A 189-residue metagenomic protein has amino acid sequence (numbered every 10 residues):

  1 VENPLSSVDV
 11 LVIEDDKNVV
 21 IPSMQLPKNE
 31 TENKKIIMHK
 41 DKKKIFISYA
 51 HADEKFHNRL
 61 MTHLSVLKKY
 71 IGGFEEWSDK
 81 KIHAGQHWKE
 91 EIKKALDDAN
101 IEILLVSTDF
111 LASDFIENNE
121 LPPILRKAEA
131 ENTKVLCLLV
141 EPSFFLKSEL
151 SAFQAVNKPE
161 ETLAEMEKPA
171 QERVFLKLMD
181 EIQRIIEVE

Functional and structural regions predicted by a protein language model:
V1-V20: Charged interaction/catalytic cores of defense and host-pathogen modules
E14-L105, I124-K134, V140-E141, P169-E189: Conserved N-terminal substructure of TIR/SEFIR domains
H57-R59, D114-E117, S148: A short acidic (Asp/Glu
W77-K80, N157-E167: Inter-lobe coupling/hinge region of RecA-like P-loop helicase motors
T108-A130: Conserved TIR/SEFIR loop-to-helix hotspot centered on a Trp-containing motif with a nearby acidic residue
T108-D109, L138-L146: Short beta-alpha junction loops
L111, F145, T162-A170: Short, polar/flexible loop-turn hinges at active-site or ligand-entry regions and domain interfaces
S143-N157: Glycine-rich, charge-decorated loop segments at or immediately adjacent to ligand/cofactor-binding or catalytic sites
